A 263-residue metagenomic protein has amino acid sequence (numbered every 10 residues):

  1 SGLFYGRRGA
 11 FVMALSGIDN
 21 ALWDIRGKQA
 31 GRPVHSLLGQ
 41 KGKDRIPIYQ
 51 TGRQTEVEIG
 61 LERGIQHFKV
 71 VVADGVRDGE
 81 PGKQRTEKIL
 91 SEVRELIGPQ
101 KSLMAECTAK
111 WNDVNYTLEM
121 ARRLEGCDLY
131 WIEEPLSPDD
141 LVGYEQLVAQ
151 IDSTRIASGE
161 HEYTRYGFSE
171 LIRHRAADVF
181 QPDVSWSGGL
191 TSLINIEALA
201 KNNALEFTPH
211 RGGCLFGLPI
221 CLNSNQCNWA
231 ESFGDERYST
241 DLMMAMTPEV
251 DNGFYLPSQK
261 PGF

Functional and structural regions predicted by a protein language model:
S1-M104, T108-G126, L242-F263: N-terminal capping/lid subdomain adjacent to the active-site entrance of alpha/beta enzymes
G9-V12, E134, R211: Periplasmic-binding protein-like
G31-G42, I132, N228-S239: Short alpha-helical "patches" and their helix-cap loops
D44-G52, Q66-V70, K101-C107, I132-E133 (+4 more regions): Hydrophobic faces of well-ordered beta-strands that scaffold small-molecule active sites in alpha/beta enzyme cores
D74-K83, C107-N115, E133-L141, Y163-R165 (+2 more regions): Short, small-residue-enriched loops and turns at beta-alpha junctions that line or gate enzyme active sites
R122, D128, D139-F254: Shared catalytic-loop signature of beta/alpha-barrel
